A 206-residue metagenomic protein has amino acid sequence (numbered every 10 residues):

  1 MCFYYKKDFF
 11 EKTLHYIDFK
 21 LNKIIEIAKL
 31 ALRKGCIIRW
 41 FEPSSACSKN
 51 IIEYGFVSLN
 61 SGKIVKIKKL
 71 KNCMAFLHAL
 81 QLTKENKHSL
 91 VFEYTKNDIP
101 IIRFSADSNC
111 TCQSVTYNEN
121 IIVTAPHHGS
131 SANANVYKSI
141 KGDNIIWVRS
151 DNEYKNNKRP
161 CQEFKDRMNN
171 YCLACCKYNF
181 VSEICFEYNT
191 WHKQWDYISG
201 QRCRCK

Functional and structural regions predicted by a protein language model:
M1-I101, N179-F180, N189-K206: Flexible, acidic/histidine-containing loops and adjacent segments that form or flank the divalent-metal
D18-L21, N135-Y137, N157-C161: Short, structured coil/loop segments at alpha-helix boundaries
A75-N156: Active-site-proximal loop/helix segments of hydrolase catalytic cores
S108, N156-K206: C-terminal regulatory/interaction regions
